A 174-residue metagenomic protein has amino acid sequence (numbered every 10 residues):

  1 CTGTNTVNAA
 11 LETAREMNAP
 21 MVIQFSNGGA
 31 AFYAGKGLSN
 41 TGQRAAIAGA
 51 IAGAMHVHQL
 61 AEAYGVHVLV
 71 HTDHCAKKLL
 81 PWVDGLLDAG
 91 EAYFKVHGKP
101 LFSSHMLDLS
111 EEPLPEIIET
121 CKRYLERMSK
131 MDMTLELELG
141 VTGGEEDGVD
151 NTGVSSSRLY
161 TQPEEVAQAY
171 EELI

Functional and structural regions predicted by a protein language model:
C1: An N-cap/entry alpha-helix motif that binds or orients negatively charged groups
T4-Q43, I47-G65, A76-I174: Alpha/beta enzyme core
